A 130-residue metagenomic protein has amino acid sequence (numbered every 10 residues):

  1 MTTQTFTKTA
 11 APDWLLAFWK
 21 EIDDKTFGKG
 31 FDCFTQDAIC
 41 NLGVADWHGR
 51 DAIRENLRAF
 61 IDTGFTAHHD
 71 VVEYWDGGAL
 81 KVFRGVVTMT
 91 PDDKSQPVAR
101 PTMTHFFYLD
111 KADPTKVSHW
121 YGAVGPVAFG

Functional and structural regions predicted by a protein language model:
M1-G28, D32-C33: Short, low-complexity N-terminal intrinsically disordered segments enriched in polar/charged residues
T2-T5, A10, R54-G130: A beta-strand edge to alpha-helix "cap/lid" segment located at domain peripheries
W19, A45, E73-W75: Structured beta->alpha junctions
I22, F34-D37, F60, V124: Alpha-helix boundary/capping residues
F31, R50, R54-L57: Short, well-structured alpha-helical segments
D37-H48, F60-T63: A short gly/proline-enriched turn/hairpin at secondary-structure junctions
A45-A52, A99: Generic, well-ordered alpha-helical segments
